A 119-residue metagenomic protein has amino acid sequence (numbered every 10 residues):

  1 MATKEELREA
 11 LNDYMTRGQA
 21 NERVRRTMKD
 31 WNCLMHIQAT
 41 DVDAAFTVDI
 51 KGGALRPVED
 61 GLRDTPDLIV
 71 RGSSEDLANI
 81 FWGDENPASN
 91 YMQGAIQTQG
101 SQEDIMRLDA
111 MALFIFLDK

Functional and structural regions predicted by a protein language model:
M1-K119: Feature captures hydrophobic
